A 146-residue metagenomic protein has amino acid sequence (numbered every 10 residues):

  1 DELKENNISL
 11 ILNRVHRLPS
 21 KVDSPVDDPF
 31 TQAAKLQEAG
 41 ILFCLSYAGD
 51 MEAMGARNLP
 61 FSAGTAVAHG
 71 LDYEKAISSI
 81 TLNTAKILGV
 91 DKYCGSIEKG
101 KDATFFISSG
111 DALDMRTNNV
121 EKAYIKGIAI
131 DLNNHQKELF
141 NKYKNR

Functional and structural regions predicted by a protein language model:
K4, S9, N13-R17, V22-S108 (+1 more regions): His/Asp/Glu-enriched, well-ordered alpha-helical/loop segment that forms or immediately abuts the divalent-metal
E98-Y143: C-terminal cap of metal-dependent C-N hydrolases
